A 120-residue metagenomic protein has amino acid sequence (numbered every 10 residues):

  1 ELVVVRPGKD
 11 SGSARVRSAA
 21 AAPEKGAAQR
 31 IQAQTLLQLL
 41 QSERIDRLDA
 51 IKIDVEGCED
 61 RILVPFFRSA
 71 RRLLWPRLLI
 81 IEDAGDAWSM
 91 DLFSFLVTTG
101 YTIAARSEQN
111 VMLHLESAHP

Functional and structural regions predicted by a protein language model:
E1-P120: Phosphate/nucleotide-binding beta-alpha loop and adjacent structural elements of enzyme active sites
